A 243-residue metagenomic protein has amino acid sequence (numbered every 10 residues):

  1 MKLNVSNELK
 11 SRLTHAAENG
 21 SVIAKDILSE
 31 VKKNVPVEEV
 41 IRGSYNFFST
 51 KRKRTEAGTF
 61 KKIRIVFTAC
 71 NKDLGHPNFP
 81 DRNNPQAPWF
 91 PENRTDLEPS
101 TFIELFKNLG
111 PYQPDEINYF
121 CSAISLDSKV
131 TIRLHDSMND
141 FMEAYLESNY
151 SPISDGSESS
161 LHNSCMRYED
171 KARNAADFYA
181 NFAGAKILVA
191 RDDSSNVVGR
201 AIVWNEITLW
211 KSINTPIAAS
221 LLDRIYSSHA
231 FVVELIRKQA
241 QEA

Functional and structural regions predicted by a protein language model:
M1-A243: Non-catalytic substrate-recognition and accessory regions of acyl/acetyltransferase enzymes
